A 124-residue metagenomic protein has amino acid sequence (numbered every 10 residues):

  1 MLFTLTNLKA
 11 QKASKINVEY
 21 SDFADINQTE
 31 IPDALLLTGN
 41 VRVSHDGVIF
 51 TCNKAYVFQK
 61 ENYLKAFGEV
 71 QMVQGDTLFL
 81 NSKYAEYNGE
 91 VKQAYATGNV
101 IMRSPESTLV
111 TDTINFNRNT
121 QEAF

Functional and structural regions predicted by a protein language model:
L2-K9: C-terminal segment of classical bacterial N-terminal signal peptides
A10-F124: N-terminal amphipathic/hydrophobic interface segments
